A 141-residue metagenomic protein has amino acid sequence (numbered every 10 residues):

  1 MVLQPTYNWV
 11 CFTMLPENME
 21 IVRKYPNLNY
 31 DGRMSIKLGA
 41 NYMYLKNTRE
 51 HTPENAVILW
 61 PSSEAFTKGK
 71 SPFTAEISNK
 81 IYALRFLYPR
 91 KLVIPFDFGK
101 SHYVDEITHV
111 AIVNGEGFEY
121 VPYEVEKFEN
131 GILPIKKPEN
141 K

Functional and structural regions predicted by a protein language model:
L3-Y44: Membrane-proximal, lumen/periplasm-facing interface regions of secretory-pathway glyco- and lipid-modifying enzymes
T6-N18, I77, I81-P89, V93 (+1 more regions): Generic hydrophobic, helix-prone segments enriched in Leu/Val/Ile
T6-N8, F98-K141: Aromatic/acidic, Gly/Pro-rich catalytic loop(s) in extracytoplasmic/lumenal soluble domains of multi-pass membrane
L38-G39, T48-E50, E54-E106, E124-V125: Extracytoplasmic
